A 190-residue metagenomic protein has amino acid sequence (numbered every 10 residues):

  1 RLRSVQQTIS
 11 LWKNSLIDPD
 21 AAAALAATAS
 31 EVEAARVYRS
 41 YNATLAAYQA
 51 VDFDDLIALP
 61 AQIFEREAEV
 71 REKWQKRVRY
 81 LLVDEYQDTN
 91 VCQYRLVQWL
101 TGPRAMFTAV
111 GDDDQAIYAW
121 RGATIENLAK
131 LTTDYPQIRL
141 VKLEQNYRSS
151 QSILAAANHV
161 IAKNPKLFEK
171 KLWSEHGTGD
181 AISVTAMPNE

Functional and structural regions predicted by a protein language model:
R1-N14, D20-A22, A29, R36 (+4 more regions): Conserved P-loop NTPase-based nucleic-acid remodeling module centered on helicase motor cores
I9, A26-K130, K142-S149: Conserved helicase NTPase motor core
K13-L16, E67, R104, T132-Y135 (+1 more regions): Conserved NTP-handling cores and scaffolds of large molecular machines
P19-A22, E72-K73, V141, E169-L172: Short, hydrophobic secondary-structure boundary micro-motifs
A22, A50, A58, G122-I125 (+6 more regions): Short capping/connector residues at structural and topological boundaries
P136-R139, E144-E190: Helicase P-loop NTPase motor core
